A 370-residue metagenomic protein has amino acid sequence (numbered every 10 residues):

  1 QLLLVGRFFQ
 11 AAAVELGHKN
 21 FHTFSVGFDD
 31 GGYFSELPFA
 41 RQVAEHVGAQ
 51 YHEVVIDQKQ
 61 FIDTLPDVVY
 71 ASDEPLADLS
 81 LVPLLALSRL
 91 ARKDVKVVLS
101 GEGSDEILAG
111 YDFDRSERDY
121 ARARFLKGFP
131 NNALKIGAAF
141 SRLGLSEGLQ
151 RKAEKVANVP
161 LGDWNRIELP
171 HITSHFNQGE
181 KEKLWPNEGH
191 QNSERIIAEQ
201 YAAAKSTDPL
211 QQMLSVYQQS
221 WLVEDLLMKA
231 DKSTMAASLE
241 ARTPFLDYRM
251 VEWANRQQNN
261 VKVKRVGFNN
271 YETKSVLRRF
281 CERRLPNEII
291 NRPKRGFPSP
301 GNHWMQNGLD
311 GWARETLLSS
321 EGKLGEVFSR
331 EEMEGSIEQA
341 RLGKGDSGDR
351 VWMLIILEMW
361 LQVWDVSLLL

Functional and structural regions predicted by a protein language model:
L2-A86, L90-K93, V97: Cysteine-dependent PTP/DSP-like catalytic domain, specifically the C-terminal lobe
L4, F8, A13, L126 (+2 more regions): Extreme N-terminus nucleophile/cap motif
L16, H46, D105, D114-E117 (+6 more regions): Phosphate/oxyanion-binding loops and surfaces in catalytic or ligand/nucleic-acid-binding neighborhoods
S25-G27, V55, E102, A237-S238 (+1 more regions): Active-site proximal loops enriched in glycine and acidic residues that flank catalytic Cys/His/Asp and coordinate
S35-L37, L65-P66, A109-D114, W304: Short aromatic-enriched loop/helix-cap "lid" or pocket-rim segments at secondary-structure transitions that line
A49, S80, K93, V97-L99 (+2 more regions): Adenosyl-5′-phosphate
H52, E74-A77, D119-K127, N260-G267: Short, polar/flexible loop-turn hinges at active-site or ligand-entry regions and domain interfaces
L85-G148, L227-M250: Active-site adenylate/phosphate-handling loop in enzymes that bind or generate adenylated species
